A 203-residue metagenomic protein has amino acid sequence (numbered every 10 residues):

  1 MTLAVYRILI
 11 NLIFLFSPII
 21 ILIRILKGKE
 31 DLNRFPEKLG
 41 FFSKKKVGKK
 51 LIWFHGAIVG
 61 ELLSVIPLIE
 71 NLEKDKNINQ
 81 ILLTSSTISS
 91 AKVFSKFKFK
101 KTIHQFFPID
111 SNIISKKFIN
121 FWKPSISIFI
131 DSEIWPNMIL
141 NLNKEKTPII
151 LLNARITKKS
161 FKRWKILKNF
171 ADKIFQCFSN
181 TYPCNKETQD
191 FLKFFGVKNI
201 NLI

Functional and structural regions predicted by a protein language model:
T2-L9, I13-I23: Membrane-interacting alpha-helical segments
P18-I203: Active-site and donor-binding regions of nucleotide-sugar-utilizing enzymes
